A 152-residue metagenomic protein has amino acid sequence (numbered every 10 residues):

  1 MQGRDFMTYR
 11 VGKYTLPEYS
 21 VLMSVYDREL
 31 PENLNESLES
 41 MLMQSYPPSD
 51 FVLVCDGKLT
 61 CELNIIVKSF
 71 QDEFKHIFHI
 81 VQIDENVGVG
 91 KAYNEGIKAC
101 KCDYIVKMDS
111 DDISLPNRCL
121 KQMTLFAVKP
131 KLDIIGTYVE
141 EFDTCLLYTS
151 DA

Functional and structural regions predicted by a protein language model:
M1-S40: N-proximal low-complexity "stem/linker" segments adjacent to membrane-targeting elements
N35-E39, N94, C102, L115-A127: Short alpha-helix within the catalytic core of nucleotide-sugar-dependent glycosyltransferases
L42-Q82: Acidic donor-binding segment of Leloir-type glycosyltransferases
I83-C100: Glycine-rich, basic loop-to-helix element that forms the pyrophosphate-binding segment of sugar-nucleotide handling
I105: Short aromatic/hydrophobic "clamp" motif used to bind/position activated sugar donors
D109-I113, Y138: The conserved acidic donor/metal-binding loop of glycosyltransferases
C119-L147: Conserved donor NDP-sugar-binding/catalytic core segment of glycosyltransferases
Y148-A152: Conserved small/polar residues in nucleotide/adenosyl-binding loops
